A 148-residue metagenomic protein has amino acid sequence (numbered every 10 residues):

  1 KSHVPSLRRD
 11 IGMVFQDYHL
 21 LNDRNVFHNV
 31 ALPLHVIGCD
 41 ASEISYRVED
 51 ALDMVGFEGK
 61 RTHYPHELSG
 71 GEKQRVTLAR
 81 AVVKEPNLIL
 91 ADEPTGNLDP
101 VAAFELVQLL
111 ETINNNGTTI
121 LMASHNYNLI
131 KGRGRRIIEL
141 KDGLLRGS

Functional and structural regions predicted by a protein language model:
K1-G12, A41, I113-N115: ABC ATPase NBD coupling module
R24-A31: Short coil-to-helix segment of the ABC ATPase nucleotide-binding domain corresponding to the Q-loop/switch region
Y64-L68, E72: Conserved ABC ATPase signature
L78: Hydrophobic anchor residue at the start of the ABC signature
E85: Conserved catalytic motifs of ABC-family nucleotide-binding domains
I89-D92: Catalytic Walker B motif of ABC-type/P-loop ATPase nucleotide-binding domains
P100-A102: Helix N-cap at the start of a conserved alpha-helix in ABC-type nucleotide-binding domains
